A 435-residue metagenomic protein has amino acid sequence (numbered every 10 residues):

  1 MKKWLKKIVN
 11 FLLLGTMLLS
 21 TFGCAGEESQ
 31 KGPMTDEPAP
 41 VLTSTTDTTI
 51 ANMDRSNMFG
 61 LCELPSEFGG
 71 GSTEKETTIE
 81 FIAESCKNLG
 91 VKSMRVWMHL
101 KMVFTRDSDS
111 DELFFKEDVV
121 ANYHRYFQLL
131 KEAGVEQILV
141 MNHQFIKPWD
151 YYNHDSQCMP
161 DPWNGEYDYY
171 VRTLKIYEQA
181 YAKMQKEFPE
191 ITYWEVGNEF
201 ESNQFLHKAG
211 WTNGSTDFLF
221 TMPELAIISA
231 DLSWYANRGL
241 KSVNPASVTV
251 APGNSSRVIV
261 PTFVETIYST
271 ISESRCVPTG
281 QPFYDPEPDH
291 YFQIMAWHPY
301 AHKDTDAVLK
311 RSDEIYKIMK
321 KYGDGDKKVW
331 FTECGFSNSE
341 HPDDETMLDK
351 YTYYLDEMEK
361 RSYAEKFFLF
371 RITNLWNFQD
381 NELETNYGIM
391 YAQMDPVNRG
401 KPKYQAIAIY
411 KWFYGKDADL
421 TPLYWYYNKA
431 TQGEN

Functional and structural regions predicted by a protein language model:
M1-L12: Bacterial N-terminal signal peptides that target proteins for export
F11-S20: Bacterial N-terminal signal peptides
L19-P38: Sec-dependent signal peptide cleavage junction
G32, E37-H99: Boundary/entry segment of secreted carbohydrate-active catalytic domains
G69-C86, L174-M184, T262-D285, L348-E357: Short, acidic/polar
C86-L113, E117-V258: Substrate-binding cleft and catalytic face of glycoside hydrolase catalytic domains, especially the flexible beta-alpha
F114, F205, W211-P223, H341-Y353 (+1 more regions): Aromatic-rich peripheral "rim/lid" segments of glycoside hydrolase catalytic domains that contact and position glycan
P223-E345: Noncatalytic carbohydrate-binding groove/subsite architecture in carbohydrate-active enzymes
